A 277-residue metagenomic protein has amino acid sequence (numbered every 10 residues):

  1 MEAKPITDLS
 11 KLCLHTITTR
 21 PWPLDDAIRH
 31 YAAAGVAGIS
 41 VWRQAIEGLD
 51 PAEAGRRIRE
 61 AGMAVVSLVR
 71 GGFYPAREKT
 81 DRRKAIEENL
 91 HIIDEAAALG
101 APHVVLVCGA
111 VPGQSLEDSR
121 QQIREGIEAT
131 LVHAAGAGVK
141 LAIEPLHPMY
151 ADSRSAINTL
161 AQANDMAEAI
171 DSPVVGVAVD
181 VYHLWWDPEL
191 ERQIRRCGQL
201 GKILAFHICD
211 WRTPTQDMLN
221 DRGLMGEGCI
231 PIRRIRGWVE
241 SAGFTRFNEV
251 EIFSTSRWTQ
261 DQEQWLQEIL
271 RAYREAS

Functional and structural regions predicted by a protein language model:
M1-G35, G100-A101, I157-V179, W185-S277: Histidine-acidic metal/acid-base catalytic patches
K4, K79-G176, W186, Q264 (+1 more regions): Active-site acidic/histidine proton-transfer and metal-coordination neighborhood in alpha/beta enzyme cores
C13-H15, V41-W42, E78-T80, L116-D118 (+3 more regions): Short, contiguous strand/loop micro-motifs
T18-R20, R43-A45, G71-Y74, C108-P112 (+4 more regions): Active-site-proximal loop/turn and secondary-structure-junction residues that shape catalytic pockets, frequently
A37, V41-E125, E240, F244-R246 (+1 more regions): Structural motif corresponding to the early beta-alpha repeats
V41, V65-S67, I143, V179 (+1 more regions): Hydrophobic residues in well-ordered beta-strands that form the structural core
L49, Q114, A151, Q216 (+1 more regions): Glycine/Thr-rich phosphate-binding loops of Rossmann-like dinucleotide-binding domains
